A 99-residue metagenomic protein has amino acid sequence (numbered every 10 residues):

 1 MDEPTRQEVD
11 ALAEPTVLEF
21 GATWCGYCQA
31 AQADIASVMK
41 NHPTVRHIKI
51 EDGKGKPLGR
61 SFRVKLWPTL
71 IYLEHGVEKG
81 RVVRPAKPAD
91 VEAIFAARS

Functional and structural regions predicted by a protein language model:
M1-E8: N-terminal "domain-start" segment that seeds a small globular fold
A11-T23: Short active-site neighborhood of thiol/selenol oxidoreductases, capturing the structured segment around
L12, K40-T44: Short, well-ordered coil/turn elements that cap or connect secondary structure elements
F20, P43-P57: Thiol-based oxidoreductase modules, predominantly thioredoxin-like and allied folds used for disulfide exchange
C25-C28, L70: The canonical Cys-X-X-Cys-His
Y27-N41: Typically the conserved alpha-helix immediately C-terminal to a functionally engaged Cys/Sec in thioredoxin-like
F62-I71: Structural micro-motif
I71-S99: Non-catalytic, surface beta->alpha helical segment in thiol-disulfide oxidoreductase systems
